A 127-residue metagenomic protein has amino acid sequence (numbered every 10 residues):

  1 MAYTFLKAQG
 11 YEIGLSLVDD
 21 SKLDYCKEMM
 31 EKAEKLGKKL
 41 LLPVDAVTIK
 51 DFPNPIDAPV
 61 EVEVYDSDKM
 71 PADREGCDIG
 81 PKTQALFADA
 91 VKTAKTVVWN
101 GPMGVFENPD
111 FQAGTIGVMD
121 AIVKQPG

Functional and structural regions predicted by a protein language model:
M1-G127: Active-site loop-to-helix "anion-binding N-cap" substructures in soluble metabolic enzymes
